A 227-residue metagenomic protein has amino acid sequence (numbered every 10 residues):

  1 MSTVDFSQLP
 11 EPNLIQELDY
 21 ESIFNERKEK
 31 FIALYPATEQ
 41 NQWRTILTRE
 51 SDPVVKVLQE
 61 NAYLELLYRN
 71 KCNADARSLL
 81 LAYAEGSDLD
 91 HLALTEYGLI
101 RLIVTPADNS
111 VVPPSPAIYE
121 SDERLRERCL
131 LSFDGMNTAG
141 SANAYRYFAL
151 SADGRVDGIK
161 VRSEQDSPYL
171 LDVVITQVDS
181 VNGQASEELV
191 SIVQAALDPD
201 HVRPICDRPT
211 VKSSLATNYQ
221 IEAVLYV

Functional and structural regions predicted by a protein language model:
M1-A139, R146: N-terminal polar alpha-helical/low-complexity "assembly arms" that mediate subunit docking, oligomerization
D134-V227: Carbohydrate-recognition loop of C-type lectin domains
